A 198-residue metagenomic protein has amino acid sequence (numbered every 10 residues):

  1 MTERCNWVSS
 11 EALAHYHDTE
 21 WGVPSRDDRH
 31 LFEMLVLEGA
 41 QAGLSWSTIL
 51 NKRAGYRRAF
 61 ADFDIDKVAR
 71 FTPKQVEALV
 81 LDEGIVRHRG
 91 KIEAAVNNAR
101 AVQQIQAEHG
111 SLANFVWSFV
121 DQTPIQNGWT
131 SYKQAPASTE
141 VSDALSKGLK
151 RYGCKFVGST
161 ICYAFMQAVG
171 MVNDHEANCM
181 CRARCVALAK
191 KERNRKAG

Functional and structural regions predicted by a protein language model:
M1-G198: HhH-family (HhH-GPD) DNA N-glycosylase catalytic core used in base-excision repair
